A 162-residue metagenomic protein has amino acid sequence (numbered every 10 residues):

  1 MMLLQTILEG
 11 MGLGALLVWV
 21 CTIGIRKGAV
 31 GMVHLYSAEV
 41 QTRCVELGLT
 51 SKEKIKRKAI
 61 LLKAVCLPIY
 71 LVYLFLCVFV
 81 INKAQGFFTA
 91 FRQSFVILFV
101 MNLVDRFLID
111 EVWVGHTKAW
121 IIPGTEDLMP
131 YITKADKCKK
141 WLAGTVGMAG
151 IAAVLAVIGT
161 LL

Functional and structural regions predicted by a protein language model:
M1-L13, K58-F91, A156: Long, highly hydrophobic alpha-helical transmembrane signal-anchor segments
I7-G31, I97-W113: Hydrophobic alpha-helical membrane-embedded segments
L16-A59: Interfacial loop at the N-terminal end of multi-pass membrane proteins
Q41-I55, I121-K139: Short membrane-interface loop/juxtamembrane segments of multi-pass integral membrane proteins
K56-I69, K139-A149: Select subsegments of transmembrane alpha-helices in polytopic membrane proteins, especially boundary-proximal
L98-R106, D110, I132-I151: C-terminal halves and exits of single transmembrane alpha-helices
R106-E126: Juxtamembrane non-transmembrane "cap" segments at the membrane-aqueous interface of multi-pass membrane proteins
V154-L162: Juxtamembrane boundary at the C-terminal end of a transmembrane helix
